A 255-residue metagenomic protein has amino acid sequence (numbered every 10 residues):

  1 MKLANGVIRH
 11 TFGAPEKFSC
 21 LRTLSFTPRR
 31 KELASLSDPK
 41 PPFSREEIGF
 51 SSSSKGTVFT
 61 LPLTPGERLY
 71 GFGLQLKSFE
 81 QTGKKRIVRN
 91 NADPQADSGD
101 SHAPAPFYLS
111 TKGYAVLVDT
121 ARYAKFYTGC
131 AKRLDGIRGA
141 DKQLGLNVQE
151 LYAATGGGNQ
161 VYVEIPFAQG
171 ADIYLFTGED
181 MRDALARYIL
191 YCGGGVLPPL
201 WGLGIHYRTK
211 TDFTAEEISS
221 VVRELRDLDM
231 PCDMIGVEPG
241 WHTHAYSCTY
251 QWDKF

Functional and structural regions predicted by a protein language model:
M1-P199, T209-T211, A215-E216, V222-D227: Catalytic and substrate-binding clefts that recognize carbohydrates or anionic sugar/phosphate headgroups
G193-F255: Aromatic-lined carbohydrate-binding/catalytic grooves of carbohydrate-active enzymes
